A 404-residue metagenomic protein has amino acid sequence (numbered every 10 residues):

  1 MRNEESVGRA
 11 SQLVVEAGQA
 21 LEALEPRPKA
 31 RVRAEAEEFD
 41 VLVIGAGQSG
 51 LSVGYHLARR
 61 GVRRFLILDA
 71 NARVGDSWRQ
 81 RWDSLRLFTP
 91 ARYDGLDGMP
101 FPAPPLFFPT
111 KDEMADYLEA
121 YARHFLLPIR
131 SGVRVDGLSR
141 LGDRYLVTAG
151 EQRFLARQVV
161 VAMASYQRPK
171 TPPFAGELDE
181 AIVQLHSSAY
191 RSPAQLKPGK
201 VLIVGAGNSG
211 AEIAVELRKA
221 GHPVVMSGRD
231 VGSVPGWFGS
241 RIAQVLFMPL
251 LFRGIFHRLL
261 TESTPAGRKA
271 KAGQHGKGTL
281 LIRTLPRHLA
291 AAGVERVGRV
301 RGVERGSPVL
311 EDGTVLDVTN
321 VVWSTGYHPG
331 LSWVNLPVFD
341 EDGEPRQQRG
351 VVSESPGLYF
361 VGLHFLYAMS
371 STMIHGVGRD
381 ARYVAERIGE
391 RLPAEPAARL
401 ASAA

Functional and structural regions predicted by a protein language model:
R2-E4, V14-N71, G75-S77, L106-A404: Flavin (primarily FAD) cofactor-binding/catalytic cores of flavoenzymes
R9-A10: N-terminal low-complexity segments that are often proline-rich with Ser/Thr-Pro
R73-G98: Redox-cofactor-proximal catalytic regions of oxidoreductases
L96-P100, G362-H364: A short small-residue
P100-L106: A short acidic, helix-capping loop that chelates divalent metal ions and anchors anionic groups
